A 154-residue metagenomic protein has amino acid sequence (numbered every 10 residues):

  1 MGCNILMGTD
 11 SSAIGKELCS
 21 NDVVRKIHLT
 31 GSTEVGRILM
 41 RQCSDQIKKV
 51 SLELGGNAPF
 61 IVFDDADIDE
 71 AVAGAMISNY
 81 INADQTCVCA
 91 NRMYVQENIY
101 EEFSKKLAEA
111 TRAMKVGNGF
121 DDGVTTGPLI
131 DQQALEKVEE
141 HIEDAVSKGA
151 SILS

Functional and structural regions predicted by a protein language model:
M1, C19-K26: Short, surface-exposed connector motifs at secondary-structure boundaries
M1-G15: PLP-dependent aminotransferase-like
G15-K16, V72: Short hydrophobic/charged patches on amphipathic alpha-helices used for structural packing and interfaces
K16, D22, T126-P128: Glycine-rich NAD(P)-binding loop of Rossmann-like domains
K16-E17, E140: Surface-exposed charged/polar residues within alpha-helices that form helix-capping/stabilizing sites and interaction
K26, S32-S154: ALDH superfamily catalytic-core signature
